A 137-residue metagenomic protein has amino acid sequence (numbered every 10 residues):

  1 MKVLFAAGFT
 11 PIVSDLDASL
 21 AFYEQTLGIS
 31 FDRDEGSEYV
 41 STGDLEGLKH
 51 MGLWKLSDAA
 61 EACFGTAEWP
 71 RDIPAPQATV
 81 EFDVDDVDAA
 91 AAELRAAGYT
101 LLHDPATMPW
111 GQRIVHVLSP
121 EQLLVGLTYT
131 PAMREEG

Functional and structural regions predicted by a protein language model:
M1-L20, Q77-F82, T128-G137: N-terminal beta-strand motif that seeds the catalytic metal site of vicinal oxygen chelate
L4, E46-L48, I73-Q77: Short connector loops at helix/strand junctions that flank enzyme active sites, especially segments positioning acidic
T10-D58: Core segments of cupin and vicinal oxygen chelate
S14-D17, I73-L124: Vicinal oxygen chelate
T42-G47, V117-P120, T130: Active-site beta-strand termini and strand-to-loop segments that position acidic
H50, L124-L127: Short glycine-/small-residue motifs
W54, P109, H116, L127-R134: Short beta->alpha transition motifs characteristic of CBS
G65-R71: Short, P/G- and charge-enriched loop/turn segments at secondary-structure junctions
